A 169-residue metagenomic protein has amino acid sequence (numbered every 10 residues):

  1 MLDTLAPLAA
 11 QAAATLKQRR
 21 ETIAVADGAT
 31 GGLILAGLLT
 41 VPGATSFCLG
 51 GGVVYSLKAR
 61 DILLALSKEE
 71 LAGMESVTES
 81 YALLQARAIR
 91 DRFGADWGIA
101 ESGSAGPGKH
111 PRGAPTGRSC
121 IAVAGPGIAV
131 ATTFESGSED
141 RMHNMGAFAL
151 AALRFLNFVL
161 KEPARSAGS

Functional and structural regions predicted by a protein language model:
M1-S169: Short alpha-helical segments enriched in small residues
